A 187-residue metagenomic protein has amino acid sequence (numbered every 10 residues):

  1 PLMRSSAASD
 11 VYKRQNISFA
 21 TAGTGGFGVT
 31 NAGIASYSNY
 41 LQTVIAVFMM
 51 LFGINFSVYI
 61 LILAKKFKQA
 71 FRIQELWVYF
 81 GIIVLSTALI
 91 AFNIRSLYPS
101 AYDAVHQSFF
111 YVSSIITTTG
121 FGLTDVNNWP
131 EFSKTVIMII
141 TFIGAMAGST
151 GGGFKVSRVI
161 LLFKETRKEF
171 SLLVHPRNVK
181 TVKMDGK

Functional and structural regions predicted by a protein language model:
P1-A8, Y12: Single conserved hydrophobic/aromatic residue that forms the stacking wall/gate of nucleotide- or nucleobase-binding
D10-N16, S57-I60, A88-Y111, R167 (+1 more regions): Extracellular/periplasmic helix-exit of transmembrane alpha-helices
K13-A32, A104-W129, V136-I137: Pore-loop/selectivity-filter region of tetrameric P-loop cation channels
N16-G28, A70-F71, Y111-I116, V159-K187: Juxtamembrane inter-helical linkers in multi-pass membrane proteins
G25, M50, I54-V58, I83 (+5 more regions): Transmembrane alpha-helical segments of multi-pass membrane transport proteins and ion-pumping complexes
T30-K66, N127-E165: Pore domain of cation channels
A70-V84: Alpha-helical transmembrane segments and their helix-start/interface "positive-inside/aromatic belt" motifs in integral
Y102, G120-N127, S133-I139, H175-K187: Aromatic-capped, Gly/Pro-kinked transmembrane alpha-helices
